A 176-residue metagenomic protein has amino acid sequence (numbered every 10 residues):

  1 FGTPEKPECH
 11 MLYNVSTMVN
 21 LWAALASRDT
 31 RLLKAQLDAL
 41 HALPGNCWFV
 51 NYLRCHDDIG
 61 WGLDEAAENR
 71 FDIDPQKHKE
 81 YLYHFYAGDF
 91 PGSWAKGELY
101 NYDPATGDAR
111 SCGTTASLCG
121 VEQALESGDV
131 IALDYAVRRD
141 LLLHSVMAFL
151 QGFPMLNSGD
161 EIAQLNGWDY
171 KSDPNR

Functional and structural regions predicted by a protein language model:
F1-R176: Active-site and adjacent substrate-binding regions of carbohydrate-active enzymes
